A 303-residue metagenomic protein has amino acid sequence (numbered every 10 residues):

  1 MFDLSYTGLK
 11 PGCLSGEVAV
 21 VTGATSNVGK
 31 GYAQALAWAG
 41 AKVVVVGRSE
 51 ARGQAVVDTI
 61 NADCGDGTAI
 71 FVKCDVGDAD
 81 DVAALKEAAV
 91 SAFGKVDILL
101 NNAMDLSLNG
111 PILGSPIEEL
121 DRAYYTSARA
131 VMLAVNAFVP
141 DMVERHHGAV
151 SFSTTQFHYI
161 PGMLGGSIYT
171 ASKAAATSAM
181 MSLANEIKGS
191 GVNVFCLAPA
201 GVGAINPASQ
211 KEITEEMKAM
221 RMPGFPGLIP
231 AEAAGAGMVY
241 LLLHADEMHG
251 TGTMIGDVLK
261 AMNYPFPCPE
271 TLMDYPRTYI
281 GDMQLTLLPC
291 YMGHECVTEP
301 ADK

Functional and structural regions predicted by a protein language model:
V18, T25-N27, S49: Conserved glycine-rich cofactor-binding loop
A41-A55: Conserved glycine-rich Rossmann-like NAD(P)H-binding loop of the short-chain dehydrogenase/reductase
E50-A51, K73-L85, I117: The beta1-alpha1 cofactor-binding region of Rossmann-like NAD(H)/NADP(H)-dependent oxidoreductases
A83, D105-D121, E144, G165-I168 (+1 more regions): Conserved mid-core segment of classical short-chain dehydrogenase/reductases
L113-M132, H147, S151, A176: Catalytic Tyr-X3-Lys loop
V135-N136, M181: A short, exposed helix-loop element centered on a Lys and neighboring polar residues
A149-A175, M180-M181, N185-K188, G201-G203: Catalytic loop of short-chain dehydrogenase/reductase
C196, E215-P300: C-terminal helical subdomain
